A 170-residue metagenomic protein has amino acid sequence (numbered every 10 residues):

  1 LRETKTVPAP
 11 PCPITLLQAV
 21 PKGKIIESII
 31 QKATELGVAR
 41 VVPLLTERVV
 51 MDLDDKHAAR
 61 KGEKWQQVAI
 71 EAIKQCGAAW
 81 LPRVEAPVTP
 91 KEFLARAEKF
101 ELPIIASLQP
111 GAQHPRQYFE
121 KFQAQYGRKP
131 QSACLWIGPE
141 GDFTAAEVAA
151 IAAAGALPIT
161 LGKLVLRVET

Functional and structural regions predicted by a protein language model:
R2-I105: RNA substrate-binding interface of SAM-dependent RNA methyltransferases
P11-T15, Q131-A133, A153-L161: Glycine/charged-rich beta-loop-alpha catalytic/anionic-binding loops adjacent to active sites
I30, D55, Q117-F119, E147-A150: Short amphipathic alpha-helical segments
V50-M51, Q113, V168: Generic structural signal for helix capping and beta-alpha/helix-loop junctions
P87-W136: A mid-sequence, solvent-exposed acidic-amphipathic segment
P110, E140, K163-L166: Short, acidic/turn-prone active-site loops that include or flank metal/cofactor- and phosphate-binding residues
P130-A150: A C-terminal functional module that forms or caps the active site or interfaces directly with catalytic machinery
A145-T170: Structured adenosyl-cofactor binding patch, chiefly the S-adenosyl-L-methionine
